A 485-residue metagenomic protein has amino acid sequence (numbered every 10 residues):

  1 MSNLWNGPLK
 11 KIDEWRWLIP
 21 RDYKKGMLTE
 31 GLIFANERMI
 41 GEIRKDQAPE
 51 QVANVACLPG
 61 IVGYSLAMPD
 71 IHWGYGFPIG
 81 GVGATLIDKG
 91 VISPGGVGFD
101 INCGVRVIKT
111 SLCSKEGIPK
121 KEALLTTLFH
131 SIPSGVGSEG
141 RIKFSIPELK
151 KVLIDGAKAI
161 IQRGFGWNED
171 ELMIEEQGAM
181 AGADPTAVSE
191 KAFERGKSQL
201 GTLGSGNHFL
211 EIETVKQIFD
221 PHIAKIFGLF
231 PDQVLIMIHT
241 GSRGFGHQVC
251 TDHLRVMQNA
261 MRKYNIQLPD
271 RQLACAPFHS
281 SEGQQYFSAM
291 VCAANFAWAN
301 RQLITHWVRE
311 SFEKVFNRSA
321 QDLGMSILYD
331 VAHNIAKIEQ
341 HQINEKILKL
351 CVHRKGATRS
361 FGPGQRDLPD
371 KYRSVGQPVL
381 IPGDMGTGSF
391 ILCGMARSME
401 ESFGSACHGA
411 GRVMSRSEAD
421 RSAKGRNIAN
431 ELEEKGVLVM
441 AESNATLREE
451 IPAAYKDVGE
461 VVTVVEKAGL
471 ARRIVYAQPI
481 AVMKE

Functional and structural regions predicted by a protein language model:
M1-Q51, I61-Y64, Y75-F77, I87-G96 (+2 more regions): Domain-length cofactor-binding catalytic modules of enzymes
C57, W73: Active-site beta-strand->loop segment that positions catalytic residues and contacts the acyl thioester
V82-K109: Redox-cofactor-proximal catalytic regions of oxidoreductases
R106-T126: A glycine-rich phosphate/pyrophosphate-binding beta-strand-loop-alpha-helix module
